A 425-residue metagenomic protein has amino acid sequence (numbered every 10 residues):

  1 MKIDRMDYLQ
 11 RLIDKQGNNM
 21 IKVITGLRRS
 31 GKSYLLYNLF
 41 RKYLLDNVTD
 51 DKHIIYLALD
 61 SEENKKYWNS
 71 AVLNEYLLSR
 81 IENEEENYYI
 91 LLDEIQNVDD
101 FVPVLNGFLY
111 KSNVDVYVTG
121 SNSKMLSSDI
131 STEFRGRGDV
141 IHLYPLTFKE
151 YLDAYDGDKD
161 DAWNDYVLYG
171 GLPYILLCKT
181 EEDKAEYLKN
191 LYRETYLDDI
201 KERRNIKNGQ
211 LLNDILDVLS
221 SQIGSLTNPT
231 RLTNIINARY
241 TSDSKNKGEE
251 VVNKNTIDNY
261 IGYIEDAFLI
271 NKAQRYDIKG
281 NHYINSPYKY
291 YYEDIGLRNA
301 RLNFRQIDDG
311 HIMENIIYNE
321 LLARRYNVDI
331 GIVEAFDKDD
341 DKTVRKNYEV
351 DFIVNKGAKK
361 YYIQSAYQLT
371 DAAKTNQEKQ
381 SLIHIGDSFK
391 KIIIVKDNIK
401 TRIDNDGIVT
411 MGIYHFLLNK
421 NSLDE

Functional and structural regions predicted by a protein language model:
K2-N19: Pre-Walker A adenine-sensing motif
I24: Hydrophobic anchor at the beta1->P-loop junction of P-loop NTPases
K32-S33: Conserved lysine of the Walker
H53, E181, A185-K359: Accessory nucleic acid-recognition modules appended to NTPase machines
Y56-E86: Short glycine-rich substrate-engagement loop in P-loop NTPases that contacts/grips substrate
D115-S121, H142: Structural recognition of the conserved hydrophobic beta-strand(s) that form the central parallel beta-sheet of P-loop
K124-D139, A154-D156: Short regulatory helix/loop adjacent to the ATP-binding pocket of P-loop NTPases
N398-E425: Domain-level recognition of nuclease-like catalytic cores that cleave nucleotide substrates
